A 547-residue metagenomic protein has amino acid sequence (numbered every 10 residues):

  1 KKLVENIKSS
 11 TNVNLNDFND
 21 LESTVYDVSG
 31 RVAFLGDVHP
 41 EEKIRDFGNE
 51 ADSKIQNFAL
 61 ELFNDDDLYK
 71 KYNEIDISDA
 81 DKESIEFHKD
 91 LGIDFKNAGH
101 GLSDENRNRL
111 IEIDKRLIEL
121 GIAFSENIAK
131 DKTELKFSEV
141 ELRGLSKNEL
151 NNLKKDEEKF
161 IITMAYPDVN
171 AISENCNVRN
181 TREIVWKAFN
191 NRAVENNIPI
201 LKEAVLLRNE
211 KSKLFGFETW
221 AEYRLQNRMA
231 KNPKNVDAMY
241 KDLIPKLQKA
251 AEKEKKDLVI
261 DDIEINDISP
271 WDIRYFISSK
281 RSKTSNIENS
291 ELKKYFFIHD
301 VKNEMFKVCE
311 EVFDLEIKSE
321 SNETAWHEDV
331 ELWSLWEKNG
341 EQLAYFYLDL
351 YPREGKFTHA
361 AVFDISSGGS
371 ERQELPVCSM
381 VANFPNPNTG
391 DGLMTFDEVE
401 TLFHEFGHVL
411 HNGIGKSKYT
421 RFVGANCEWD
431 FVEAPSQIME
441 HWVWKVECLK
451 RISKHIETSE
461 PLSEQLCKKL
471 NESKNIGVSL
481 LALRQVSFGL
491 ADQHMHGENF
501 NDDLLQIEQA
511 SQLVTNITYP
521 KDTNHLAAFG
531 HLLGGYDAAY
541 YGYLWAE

Functional and structural regions predicted by a protein language model:
K1-S146, I161: N-terminal helix-rich structural modules
V32-A51, N73-E112, T163-I198, L207-A250 (+3 more regions): Short His/Asp/Glu-rich catalytic/ion-coordination signatures at enzyme active sites or charged loops
E83, F87, E119, E126 (+7 more regions): Active-site-proximal, well-structured secondary-structure segments within enzyme catalytic domains
A193, N197, K294, I298 (+4 more regions): Alpha-helix N-cap/helix-initiation motif
N209-S212, G216, C309, N386 (+3 more regions): Active-site recognition of the HExxH zinc-binding catalytic motif
F403, S479-E498, D522, F529-E547: C-terminal substrate/ligand-recognition segments
E405, V409-W442: Zinc-dependent metallopeptidase catalytic helix centered on the HExxH motif and its immediate flanking segment
Q506-I507, S511-G530: Active-site Gly/Thr loop motif
